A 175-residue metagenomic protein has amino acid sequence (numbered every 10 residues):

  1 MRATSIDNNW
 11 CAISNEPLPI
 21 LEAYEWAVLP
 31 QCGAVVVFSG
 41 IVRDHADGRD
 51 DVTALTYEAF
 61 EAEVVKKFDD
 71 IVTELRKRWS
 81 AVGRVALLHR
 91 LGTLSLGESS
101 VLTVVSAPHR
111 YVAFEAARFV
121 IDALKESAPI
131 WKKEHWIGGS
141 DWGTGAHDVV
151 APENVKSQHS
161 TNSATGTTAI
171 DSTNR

Functional and structural regions predicted by a protein language model:
M1-S100, S106-P108, V112-R118, D122-R175: N-terminal, polar/charged subdomain of small-to-medium soluble alpha/beta proteins
